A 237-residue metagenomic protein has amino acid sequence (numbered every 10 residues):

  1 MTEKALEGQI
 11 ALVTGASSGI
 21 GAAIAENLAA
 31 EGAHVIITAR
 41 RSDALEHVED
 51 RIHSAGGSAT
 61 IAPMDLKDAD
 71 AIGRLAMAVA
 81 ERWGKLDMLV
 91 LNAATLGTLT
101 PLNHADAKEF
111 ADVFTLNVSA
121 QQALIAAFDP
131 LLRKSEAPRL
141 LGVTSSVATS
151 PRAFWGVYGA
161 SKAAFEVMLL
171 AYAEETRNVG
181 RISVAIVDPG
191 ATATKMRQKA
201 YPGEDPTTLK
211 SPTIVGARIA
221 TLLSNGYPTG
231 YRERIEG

Functional and structural regions predicted by a protein language model:
I10, S17-S18: Conserved glycine-rich cofactor-binding loop
T14, L86-A94, N117, G142 (+1 more regions): Rossmann-fold scaffold of SDR-type NAD(P)-dependent oxidoreductases
P63-R74, A107: The beta1-alpha1 cofactor-binding region of Rossmann-like NAD(H)/NADP(H)-dependent oxidoreductases
G73, L96-A111, F154: Conserved mid-core segment of classical short-chain dehydrogenase/reductases
M77-A80, L116-E136, A173-E174: Amphipathic alpha-helical dimer-interface segment in Rossmann-like NAD(P)H-dependent oxidoreductases
T95, R133-N178, A191: Catalytic loop of short-chain dehydrogenase/reductase
N103-Q122, L140-L141, F165: Catalytic Tyr-X3-Lys loop
I182, I186-V187, T194, P202-G237: C-terminal helical subdomain
